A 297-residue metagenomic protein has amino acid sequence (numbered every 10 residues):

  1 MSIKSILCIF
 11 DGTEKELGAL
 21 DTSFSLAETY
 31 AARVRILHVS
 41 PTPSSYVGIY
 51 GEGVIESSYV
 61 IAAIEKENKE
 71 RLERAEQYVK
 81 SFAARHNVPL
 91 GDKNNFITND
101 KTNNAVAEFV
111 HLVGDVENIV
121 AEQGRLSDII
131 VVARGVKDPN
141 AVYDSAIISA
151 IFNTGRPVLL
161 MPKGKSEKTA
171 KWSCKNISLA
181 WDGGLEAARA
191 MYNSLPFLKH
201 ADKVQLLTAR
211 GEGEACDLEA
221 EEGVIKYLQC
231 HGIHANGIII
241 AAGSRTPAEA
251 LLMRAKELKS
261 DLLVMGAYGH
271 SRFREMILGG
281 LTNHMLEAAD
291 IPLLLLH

Functional and structural regions predicted by a protein language model:
M1, Y50, S81-I130, C230-L263 (+3 more regions): Structural beta-alpha unit
M1-G18, L90-N104, E108, V120-L207 (+1 more regions): Intrinsically disordered or low-complexity boundary/linker segments at protein termini and domain junctions
M1-I61, N153, W172-I240: Small/aliphatic-rich secondary-structure junction motif
H38, R134, G266-Y268, H297: Short secondary-structure boundary segments
S57-R74: A short acidic, glycine-rich active-site loop that binds or catalyzes chemistry on phosphate/adenosine moieties
D138-P139, E167, E212-C216, A242-R245 (+1 more regions): Short, small-residue-enriched loops and turns at beta-alpha junctions that line or gate enzyme active sites
D144-A146, E219-E222, L252-M253, I277-T282: Charged helix-capping and loop-helix junction motifs
